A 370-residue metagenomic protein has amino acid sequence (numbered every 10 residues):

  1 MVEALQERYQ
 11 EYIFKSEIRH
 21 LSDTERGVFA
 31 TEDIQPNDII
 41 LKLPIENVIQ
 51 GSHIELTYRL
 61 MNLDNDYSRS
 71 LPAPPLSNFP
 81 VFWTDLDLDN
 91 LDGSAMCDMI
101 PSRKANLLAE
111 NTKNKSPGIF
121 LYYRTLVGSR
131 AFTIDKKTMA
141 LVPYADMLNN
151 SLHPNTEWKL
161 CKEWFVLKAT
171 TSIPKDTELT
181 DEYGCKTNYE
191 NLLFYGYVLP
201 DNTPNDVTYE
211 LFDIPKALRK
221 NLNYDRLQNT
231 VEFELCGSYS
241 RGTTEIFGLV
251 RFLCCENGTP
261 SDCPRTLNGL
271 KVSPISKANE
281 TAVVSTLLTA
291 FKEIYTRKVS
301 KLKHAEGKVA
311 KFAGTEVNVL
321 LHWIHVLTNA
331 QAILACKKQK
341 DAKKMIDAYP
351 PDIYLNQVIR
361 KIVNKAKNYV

Functional and structural regions predicted by a protein language model:
M1-A30, N62, D66-K186: Catalytic core of the SET domain in histone-lysine N-methyltransferases, recognizing conserved active-site
M1-D33, P44-I54, I134, Y189-V370: Charged low-complexity "KEKE/polyampholyte" interaction tracts
I39, P44-E46, Y183-G184: Short, surface-exposed secondary-structure boundary micro-motifs
E55-N62: Intrinsically disordered, low-complexity polar regions and short flexible loop motifs
